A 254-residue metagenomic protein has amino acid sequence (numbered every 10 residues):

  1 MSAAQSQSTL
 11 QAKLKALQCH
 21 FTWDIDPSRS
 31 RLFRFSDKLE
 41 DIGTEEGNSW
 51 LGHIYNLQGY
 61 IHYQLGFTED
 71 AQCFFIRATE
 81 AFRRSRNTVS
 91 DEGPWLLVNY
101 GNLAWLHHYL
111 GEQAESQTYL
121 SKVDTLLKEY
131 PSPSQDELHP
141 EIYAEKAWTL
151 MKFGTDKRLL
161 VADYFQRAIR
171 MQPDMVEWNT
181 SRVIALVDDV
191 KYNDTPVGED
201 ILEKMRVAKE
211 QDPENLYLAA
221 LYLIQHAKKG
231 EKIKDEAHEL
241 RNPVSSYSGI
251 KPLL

Functional and structural regions predicted by a protein language model:
M1-Q58, H62: N-terminal alpha-helical scaffolding segments that mark the starts of alpha-solenoid/helical-repeat architectures
A16-F21, W50-G66, P94-L110, E145-T149: Non-membrane alpha-helical segments in proteins
T22-L39, G66-R84, E112-K128, F153-A162 (+2 more regions): Helix-turn-helix repeat elements of alpha-solenoid scaffolds
L39-G47, A81-G93, L126-H139, W178 (+2 more regions): Flexible helix-coil transition and linker loops at the boundaries of alpha-helical arrays
I54, N99, E177-W178, N215-L218 (+1 more regions): TPR alpha-solenoid repeat register
L57, N102, E145, S181-R182 (+2 more regions): Canonical tetratricopeptide repeat
I61, L106, T149-K152, A185 (+2 more regions): Residue-level signature for tetratricopeptide repeat
A78, R83-R86, G93-G154, Y164: Alpha-helical bundle protein-protein interaction modules that mediate dimerization/oligomerization and scaffolding
